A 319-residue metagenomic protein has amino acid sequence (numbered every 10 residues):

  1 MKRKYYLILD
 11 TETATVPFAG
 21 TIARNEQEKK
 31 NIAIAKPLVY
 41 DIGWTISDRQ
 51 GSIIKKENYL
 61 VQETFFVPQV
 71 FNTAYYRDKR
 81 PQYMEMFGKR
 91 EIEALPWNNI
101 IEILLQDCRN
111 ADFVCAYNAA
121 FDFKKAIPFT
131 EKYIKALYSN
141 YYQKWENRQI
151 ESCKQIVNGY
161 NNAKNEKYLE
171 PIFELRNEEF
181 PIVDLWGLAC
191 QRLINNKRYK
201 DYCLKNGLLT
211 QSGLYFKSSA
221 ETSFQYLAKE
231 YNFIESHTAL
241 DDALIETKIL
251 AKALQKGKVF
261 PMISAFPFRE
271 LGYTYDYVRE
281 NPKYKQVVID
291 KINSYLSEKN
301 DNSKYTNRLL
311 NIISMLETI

Functional and structural regions predicted by a protein language model:
K2-L7, T11-Y133: Conserved non-catalytic scaffold segment of RNase H-like nuclease domains
T11-A14, L185, E246: Ser/Thr-centric signal marking residues that sit in or immediately flank functional binding/regulatory motifs
T64, F71-A94, K258-Y284, V288: C-terminal or late-domain output modules
A74-Y76, L193-K205, S218-S219: Short, surface-exposed amphipathic charged segments that create phosphate/polyanion-binding patches used for binding
R77-R198: Conserved DEDDh/DEDDy metal-dependent 3′-5′ exonuclease domain
F113-A120, K124-K125, Y202-Y284, K291: Acidic, Mg2+-coordinating catalytic module of metal-dependent nucleases/exonucleases that use a two-metal-ion mechanism
L296-N307: Charged, low-complexity interaction regions
